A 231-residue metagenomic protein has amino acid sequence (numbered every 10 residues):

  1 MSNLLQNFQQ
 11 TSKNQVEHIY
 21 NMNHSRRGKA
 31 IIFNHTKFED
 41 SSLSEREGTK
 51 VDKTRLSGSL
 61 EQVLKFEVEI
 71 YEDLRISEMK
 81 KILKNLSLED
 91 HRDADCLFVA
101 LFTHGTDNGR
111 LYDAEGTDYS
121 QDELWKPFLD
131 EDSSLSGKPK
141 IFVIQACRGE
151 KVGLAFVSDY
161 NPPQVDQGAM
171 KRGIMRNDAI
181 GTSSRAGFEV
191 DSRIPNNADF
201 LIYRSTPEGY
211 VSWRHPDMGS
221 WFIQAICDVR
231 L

Functional and structural regions predicted by a protein language model:
M1-A100: Boundary/activation segment at the start of structured domains
R26-K29, L64-E67, D93-F98, D107 (+4 more regions): Core residues of folded domains in eukaryotic genome-function proteins
H35-E39, D73-I76, T103-D107, G116-D118 (+3 more regions): Conserved beta-strand elements of beta-rich interaction domains across eukaryotes, especially beta-propellers
S42-E47, D73, L83-K84, R110-G116 (+5 more regions): Short coil/turn segments at secondary-structure boundaries
V51, R55, E78-I82, F98 (+6 more regions): Acidic, Ser/Thr-rich intrinsically disordered and amphipathic helical segments
E61, K65-F66, K84-H91, H104 (+8 more regions): Short amphipathic alpha-helices and their capping/turn residues within compact interaction modules
H104-S136, E150-Q164: A short, glycine/acidic-enriched catalytic loop
Q145, E150-L231: Active-site-proximal C-terminal subdomain of hydrolase catalytic domains
